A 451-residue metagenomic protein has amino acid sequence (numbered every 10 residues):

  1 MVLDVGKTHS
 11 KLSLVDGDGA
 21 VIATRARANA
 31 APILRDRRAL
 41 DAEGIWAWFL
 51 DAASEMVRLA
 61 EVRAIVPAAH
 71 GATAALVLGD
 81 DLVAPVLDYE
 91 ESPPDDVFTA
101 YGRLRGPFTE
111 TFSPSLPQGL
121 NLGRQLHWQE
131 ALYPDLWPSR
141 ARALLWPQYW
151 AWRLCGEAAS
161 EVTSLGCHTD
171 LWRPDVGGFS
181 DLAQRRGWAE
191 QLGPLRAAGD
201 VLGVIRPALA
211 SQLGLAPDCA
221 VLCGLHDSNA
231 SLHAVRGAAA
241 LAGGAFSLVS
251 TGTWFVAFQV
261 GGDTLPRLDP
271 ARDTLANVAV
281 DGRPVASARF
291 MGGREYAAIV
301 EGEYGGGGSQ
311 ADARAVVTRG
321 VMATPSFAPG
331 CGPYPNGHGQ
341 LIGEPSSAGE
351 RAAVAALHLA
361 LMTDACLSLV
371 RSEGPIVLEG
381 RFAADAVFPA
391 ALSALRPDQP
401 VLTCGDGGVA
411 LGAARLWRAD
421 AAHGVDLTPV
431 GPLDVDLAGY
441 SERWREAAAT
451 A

Functional and structural regions predicted by a protein language model:
M1-V86, S139, P194, A210-C223 (+4 more regions): N-terminal glycine/serine-rich phosphate-binding loop of ATP-dependent small-molecule kinases, especially carbohydrate
V2, G102-L116, N121-R140, L145 (+4 more regions): Active-site core segments that coordinate phosphate-bearing ligands/cofactors across diverse enzyme families
A26, L87-D88, T163, R289: Short clusters of small/polar residues that mark proteolytic maturation junctions
V57-L122: Active-site phosphate-binding/coordination module
I65, S160-G166: Nucleotide/phosphate-binding loop and acidic/charged catalytic motifs in nucleotide-binding or -utilizing enzymes
A84, S164-L171: Glycine-rich phosphate-binding loop of ATP-grasp-fold ATP-dependent ligases
G187-A189: Intrinsically disordered, low-complexity regions enriched in Pro/Ser/Thr/Gly and acidic residues
A197-D200: Domain-core and long-helix interface of multi-subunit machines
